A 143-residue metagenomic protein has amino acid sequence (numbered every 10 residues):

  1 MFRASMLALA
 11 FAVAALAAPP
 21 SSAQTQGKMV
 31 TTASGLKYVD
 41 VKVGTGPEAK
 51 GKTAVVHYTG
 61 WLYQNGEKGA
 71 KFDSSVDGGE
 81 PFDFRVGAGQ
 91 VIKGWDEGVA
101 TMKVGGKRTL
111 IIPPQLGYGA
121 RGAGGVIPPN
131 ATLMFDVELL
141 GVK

Functional and structural regions predicted by a protein language model:
F2-K143: Cross-family detector of peptidyl-prolyl cis-trans isomerase
